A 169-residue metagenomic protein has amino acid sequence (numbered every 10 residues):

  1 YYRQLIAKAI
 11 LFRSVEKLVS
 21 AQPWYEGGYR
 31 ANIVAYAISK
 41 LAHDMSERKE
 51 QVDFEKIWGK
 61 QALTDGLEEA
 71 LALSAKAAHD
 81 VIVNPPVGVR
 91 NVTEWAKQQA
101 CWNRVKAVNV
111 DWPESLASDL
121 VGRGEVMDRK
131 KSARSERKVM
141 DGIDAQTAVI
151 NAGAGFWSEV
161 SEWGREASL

Functional and structural regions predicted by a protein language model:
Y1-L169: Charged, low-complexity intrinsically disordered segments and flexible loops
